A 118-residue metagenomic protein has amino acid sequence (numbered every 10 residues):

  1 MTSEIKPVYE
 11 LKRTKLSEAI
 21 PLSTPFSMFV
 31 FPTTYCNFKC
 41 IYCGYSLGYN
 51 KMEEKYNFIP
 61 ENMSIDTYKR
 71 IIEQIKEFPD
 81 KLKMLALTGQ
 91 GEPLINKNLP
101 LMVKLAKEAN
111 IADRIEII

Functional and structural regions predicted by a protein language model:
T2-I118: Conserved alpha-helical substructure of the radical SAM core
